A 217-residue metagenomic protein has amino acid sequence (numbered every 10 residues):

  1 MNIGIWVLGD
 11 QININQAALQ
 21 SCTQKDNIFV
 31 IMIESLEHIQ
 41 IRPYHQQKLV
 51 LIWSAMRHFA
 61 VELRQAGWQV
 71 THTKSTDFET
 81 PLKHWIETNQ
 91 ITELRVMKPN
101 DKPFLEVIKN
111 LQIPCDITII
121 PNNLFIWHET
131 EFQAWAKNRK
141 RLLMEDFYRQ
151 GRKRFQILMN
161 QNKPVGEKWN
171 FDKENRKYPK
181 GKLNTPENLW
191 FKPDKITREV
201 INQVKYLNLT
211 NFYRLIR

Functional and structural regions predicted by a protein language model:
M1-T71: N-terminal beta-strand-loop-alpha-helix module at the start of alpha/beta ligand-binding or catalytic domains
G9-A18, E79-H84, V107: Short alpha-helical segments and helix-capping/turn motifs at coil-helix boundaries
I33, T73-S75, I120-N122: Conserved beta-strand termini and adjacent loop/short-helix elements that scaffold enzyme active sites in alpha/beta
P43-T88, E93, K98-N100, E106: N-terminal Rossmann-like or analogous alpha/beta NTP/dinucleotide-binding catalytic cores that position adenine
T80-W85, N89-I216: Beta-rich, aromatic/charged-enriched effector core domains that present basic-aromatic interfaces for binding
